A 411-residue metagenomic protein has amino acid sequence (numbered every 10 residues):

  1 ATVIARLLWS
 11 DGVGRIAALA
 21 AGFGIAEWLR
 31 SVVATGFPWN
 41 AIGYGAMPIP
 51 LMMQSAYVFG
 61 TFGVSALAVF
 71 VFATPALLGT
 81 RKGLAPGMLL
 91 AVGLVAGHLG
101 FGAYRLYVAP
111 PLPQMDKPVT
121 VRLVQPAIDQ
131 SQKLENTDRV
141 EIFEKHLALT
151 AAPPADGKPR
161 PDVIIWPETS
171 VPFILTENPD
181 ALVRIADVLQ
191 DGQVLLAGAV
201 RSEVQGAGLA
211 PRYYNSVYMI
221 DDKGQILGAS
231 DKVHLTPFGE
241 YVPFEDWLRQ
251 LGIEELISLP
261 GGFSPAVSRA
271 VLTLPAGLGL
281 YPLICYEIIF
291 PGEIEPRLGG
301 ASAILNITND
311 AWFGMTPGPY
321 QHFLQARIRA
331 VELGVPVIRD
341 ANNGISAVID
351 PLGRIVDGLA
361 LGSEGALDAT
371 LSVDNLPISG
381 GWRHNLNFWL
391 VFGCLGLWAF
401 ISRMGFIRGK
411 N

Functional and structural regions predicted by a protein language model:
A1-V108, E144, G314-T316, A326-R329 (+3 more regions): Membrane-embedded alpha-helical bundles of multi-pass enzymes that act on lipidic or dolichyl-linked glycan substrates
L106-L386: Soluble catalytic domains of enzymes that build or remodel membrane lipids, polysaccharides, and related
